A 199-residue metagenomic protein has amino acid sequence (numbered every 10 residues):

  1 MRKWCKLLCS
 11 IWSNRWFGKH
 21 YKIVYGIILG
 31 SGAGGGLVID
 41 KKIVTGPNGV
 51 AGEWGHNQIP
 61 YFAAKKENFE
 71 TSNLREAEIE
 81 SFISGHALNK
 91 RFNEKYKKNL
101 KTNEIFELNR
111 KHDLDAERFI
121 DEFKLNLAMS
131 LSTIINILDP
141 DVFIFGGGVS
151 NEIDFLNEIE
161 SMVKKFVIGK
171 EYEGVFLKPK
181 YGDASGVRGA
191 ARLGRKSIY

Functional and structural regions predicted by a protein language model:
M1-L74, G189-Y199: Phosphate-binding/catalytic loop of phosphoryl-transfer enzymes
N14-Y21, Y61-Y199: ATP-binding/phosphotransfer module of carbohydrate and carboxylate kinases, centering on a glycine-rich
